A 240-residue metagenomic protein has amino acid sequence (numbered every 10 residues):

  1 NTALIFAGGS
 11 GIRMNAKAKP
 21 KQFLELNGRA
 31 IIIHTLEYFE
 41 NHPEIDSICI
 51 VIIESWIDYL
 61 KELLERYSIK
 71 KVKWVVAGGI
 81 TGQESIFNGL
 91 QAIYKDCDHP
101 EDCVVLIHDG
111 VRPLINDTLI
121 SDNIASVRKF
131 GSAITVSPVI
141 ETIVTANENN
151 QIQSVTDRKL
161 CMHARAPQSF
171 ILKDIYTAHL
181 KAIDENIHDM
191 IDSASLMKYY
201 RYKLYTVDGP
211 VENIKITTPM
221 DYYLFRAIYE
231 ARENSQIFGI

Functional and structural regions predicted by a protein language model:
N1-D58: N-terminal glycine-rich phosphate-binding loop and ensuing alpha1 helix
I5, I32, G89, D109 (+3 more regions): Residue-level signal for inorganic ion chemistry
M14, F39, L60-L64, N123 (+2 more regions): Hydrophobic packing residues within well-ordered alpha-helices of enzyme cores
E25, L114, S169, K215-I216: Short aromatic/basic micro-patch
I33-D102, I183-E185: Conserved N-terminal catalytic core of the sugar/cofactor nucleotidyltransferase
E101, L114-V207, I240: Conserved core of the sugar-phosphate nucleotidyltransferase
V105: Short aromatic/hydrophobic "clamp" motif used to bind/position activated sugar donors
N213-I240: Hydrophobic helical membrane-anchoring modules
